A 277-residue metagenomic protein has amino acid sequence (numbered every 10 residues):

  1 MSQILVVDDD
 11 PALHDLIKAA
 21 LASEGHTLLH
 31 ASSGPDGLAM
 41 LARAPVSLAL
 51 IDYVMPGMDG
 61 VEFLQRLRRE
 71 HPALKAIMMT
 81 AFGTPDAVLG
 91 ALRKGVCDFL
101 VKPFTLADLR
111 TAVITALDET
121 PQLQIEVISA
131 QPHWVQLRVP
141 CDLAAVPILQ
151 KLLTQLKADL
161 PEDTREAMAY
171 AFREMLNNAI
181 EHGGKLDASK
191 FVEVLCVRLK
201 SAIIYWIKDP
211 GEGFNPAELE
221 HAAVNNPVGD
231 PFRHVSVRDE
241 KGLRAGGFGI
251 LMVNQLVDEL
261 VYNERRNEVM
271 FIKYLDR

Functional and structural regions predicted by a protein language model:
P11-L29: Two-component/phosphorelay signaling modules centered on CheY-like receiver
S32-D36, D59-E62: Acidic catalytic/metal-coordinating carboxylates
M55: Receiver (REC) domain active-site loop signature in two-component systems and cognate sites in sensor histidine kinases
E62, G83-D98: Alpha4 helix (beta4-alpha4-beta5 surface) of REC/receiver domains from two-component response regulators
D86, F104-V113: C-terminal output helix
R110, I114, I128-V135, I180-R277: Conserved beta-strand-loop-beta-strand hairpin that lines the nucleotide-binding pocket of ATP/GTP-utilizing enzymes
R165-A188: Conserved ATP-binding N-box helix of the HATPase_c
